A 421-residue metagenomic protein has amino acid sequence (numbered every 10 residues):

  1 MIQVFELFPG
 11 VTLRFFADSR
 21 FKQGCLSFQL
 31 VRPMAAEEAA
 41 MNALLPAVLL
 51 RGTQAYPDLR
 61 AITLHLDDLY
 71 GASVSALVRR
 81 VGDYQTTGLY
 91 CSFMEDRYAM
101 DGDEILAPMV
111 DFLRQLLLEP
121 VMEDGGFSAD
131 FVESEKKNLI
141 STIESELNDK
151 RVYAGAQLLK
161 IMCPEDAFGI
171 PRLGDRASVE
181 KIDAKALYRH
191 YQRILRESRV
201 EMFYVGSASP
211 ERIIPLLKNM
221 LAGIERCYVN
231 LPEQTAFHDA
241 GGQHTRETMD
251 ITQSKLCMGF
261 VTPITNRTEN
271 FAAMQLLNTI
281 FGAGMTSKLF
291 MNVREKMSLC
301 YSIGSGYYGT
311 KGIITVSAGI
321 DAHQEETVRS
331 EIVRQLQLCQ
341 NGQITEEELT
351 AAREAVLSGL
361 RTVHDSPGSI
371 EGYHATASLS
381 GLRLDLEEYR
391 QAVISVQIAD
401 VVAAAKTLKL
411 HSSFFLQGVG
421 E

Functional and structural regions predicted by a protein language model:
M1-L69, D101, D175-S178, Y188-N292 (+3 more regions): His/Glu-rich zincin catalytic helix
R14-F16, K22-N42, L59-Q115, R151-G174 (+6 more regions): M16 family metallopeptidases and their MPP-like homologs
G52-A55, R97-M100, E119-S128: Short, polar/flexible loop-turn hinges at active-site or ligand-entry regions and domain interfaces
Y70-S75, V179-H190, G242, K296-I303 (+1 more regions): Short amphipathic beta-strand starts and helix->beta connectors
R79-R80, Y188-L195, G304-Y308, V402-K406: Short, flexible, solvent-exposed loop/turn segments with mixed acidic/basic and small polar residues
L139, I143-L147, L158, M162: Glycine-rich, mobile lid/loop segments that gate access to catalytic sites or pores
S141-S145, G242-K255, L357-G368: Short, low-order "capping/linker" segments at domain edges
